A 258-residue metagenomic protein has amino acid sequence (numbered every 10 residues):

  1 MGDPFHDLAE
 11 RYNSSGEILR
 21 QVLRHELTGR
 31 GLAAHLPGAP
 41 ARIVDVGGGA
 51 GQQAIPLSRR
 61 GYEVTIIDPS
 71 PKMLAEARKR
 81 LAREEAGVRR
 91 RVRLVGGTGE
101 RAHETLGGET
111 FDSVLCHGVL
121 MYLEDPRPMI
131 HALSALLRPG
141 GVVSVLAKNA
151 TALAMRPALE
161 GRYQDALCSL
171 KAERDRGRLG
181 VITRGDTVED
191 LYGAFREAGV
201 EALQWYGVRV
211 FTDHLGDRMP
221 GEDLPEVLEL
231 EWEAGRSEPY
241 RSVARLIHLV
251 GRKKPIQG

Functional and structural regions predicted by a protein language model:
M1-A39, Q52, P56, M73-E76 (+5 more regions): Conserved class I S-adenosyl-L-methionine
P40-G47: Conserved class I S-adenosyl-L-methionine
V64-D68: Conserved SAM-binding motif I beta-strand of class I
L115: A conserved beta-strand element that flanks and buttresses the S-adenosyl-L-methionine
R127-V142: A short glycine-rich, Lys/Arg-flanked "PGG" loop and its adjoining helix->strand segment in the class I
V142-L170: Conserved class I S-adenosyl-L-methionine
V181-G199, W205: Short alpha-helix
Q204-G258: A C-terminal cap/extension of S-adenosyl-L-methionine-dependent methyltransferases that defines the acceptor-substrate
